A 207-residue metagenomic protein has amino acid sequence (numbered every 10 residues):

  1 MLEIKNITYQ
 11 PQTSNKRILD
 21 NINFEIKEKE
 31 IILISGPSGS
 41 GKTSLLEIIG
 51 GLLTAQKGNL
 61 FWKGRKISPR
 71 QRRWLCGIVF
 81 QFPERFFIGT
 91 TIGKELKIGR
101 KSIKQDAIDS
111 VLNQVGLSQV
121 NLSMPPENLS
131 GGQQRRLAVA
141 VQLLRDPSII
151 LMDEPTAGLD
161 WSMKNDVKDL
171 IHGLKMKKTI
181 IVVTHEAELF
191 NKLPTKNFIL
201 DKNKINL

Functional and structural regions predicted by a protein language model:
G50: Helix-to-loop junction immediately C-terminal to a conserved catalytic motif
G58-W74, L117: Conserved ABC transporter NBD signature motif
Q105-V120: Conserved ABC ATPase "signature" region
P125-L129, Q133: Conserved ABC ATPase signature
Q142-L143: ABC ATPase C-loop
I150-E154: Catalytic Walker B motif of ABC-type/P-loop ATPase nucleotide-binding domains
D160: ABC-family nucleotide-binding domains
K178-T184: Conserved H-loop
